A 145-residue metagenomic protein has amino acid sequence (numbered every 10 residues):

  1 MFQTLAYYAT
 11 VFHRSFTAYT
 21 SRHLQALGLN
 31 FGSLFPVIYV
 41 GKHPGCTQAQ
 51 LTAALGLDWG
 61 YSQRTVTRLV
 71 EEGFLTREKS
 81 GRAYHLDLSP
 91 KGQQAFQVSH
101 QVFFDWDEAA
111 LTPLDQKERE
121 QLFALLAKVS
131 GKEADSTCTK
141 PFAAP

Functional and structural regions predicted by a protein language model:
M1-L27, F74, H85, Q94 (+2 more regions): N-terminal leader segment of winged-helix/HTH proteins
L5, G32-S33, T47, Y84 (+2 more regions): N-terminal positioning helix adjacent to the helix-turn-helix/winged-helix DNA-binding module
Y8, S33-Y39, R68, V102: Residue-level recognition of specific faces of alpha-helices
R14, A18-Y61, G73: N-terminal helix-turn-helix DNA-binding core of bacterial DNA-binding proteins
T17, T67-A127: Charged, amphipathic alpha-helical coiled-coil/dimerization segments
A26, K42, V98, K128 (+1 more regions): Conserved amphipathic alpha-helical interaction elements at protein-protein interfaces in regulatory, energy-coupling
E118-P145: Exposed, interaction-prone assembly regions rather than primary DNA-binding/catalytic cores
